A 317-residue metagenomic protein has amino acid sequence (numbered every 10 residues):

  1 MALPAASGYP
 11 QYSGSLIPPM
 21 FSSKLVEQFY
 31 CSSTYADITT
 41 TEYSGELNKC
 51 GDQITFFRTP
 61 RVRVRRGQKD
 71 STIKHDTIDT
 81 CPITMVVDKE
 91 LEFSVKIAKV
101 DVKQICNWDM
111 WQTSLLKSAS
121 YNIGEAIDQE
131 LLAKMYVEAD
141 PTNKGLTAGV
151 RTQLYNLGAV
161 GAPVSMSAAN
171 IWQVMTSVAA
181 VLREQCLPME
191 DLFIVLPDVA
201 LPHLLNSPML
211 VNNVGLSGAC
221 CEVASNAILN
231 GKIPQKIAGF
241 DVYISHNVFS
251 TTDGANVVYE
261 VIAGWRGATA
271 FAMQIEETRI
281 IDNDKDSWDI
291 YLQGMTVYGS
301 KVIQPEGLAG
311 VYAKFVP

Functional and structural regions predicted by a protein language model:
A2-T41, G45-R61, T84-V86, C106 (+2 more regions): Sequence/fold signature of self-assembling virion shell proteins
K49-G51, R66, I78, E90-E92 (+2 more regions): Generic alpha-helix structural propensity
D52-I54, R58, F93, T113 (+2 more regions): N-terminal, well-ordered alpha-helical segments
R61, I83, E90-W111, I171-N213: Structured, hydrophobic secondary-structure cores that serve as assembly/anchoring elements
R66-D70, I97, Q304-P305: Short, glycine/acidic-enriched capping/hinge loops at junctions between secondary-structure elements
Q68, T72-K89: Active-site cofactor/substrate anionic-group-binding motifs, chiefly glycine- and Lys/Arg-rich phosphate-binding loops
K103-Q185, G310-P317: Alpha-helical scaffold segments that mediate packing/assembly in large oligomeric complexes
